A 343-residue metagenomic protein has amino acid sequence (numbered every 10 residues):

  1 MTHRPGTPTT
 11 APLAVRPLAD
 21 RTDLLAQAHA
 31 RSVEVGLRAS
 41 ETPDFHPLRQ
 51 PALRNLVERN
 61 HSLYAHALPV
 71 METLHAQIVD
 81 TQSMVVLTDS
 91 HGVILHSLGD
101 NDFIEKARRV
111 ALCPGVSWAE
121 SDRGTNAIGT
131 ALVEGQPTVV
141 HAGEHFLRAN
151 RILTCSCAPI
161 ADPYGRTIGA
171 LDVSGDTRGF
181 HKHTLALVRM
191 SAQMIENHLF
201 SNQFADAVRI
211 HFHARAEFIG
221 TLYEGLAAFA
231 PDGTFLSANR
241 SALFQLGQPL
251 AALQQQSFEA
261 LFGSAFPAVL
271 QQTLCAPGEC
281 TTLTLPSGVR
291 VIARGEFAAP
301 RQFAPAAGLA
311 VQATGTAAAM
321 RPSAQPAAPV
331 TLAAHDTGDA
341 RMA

Functional and structural regions predicted by a protein language model:
M1-A142, I152, A161-Y164, I168-D232 (+1 more regions): Intrinsically disordered, low-complexity terminal regulatory regions
V70-I78, T130, F244, A260-A268 (+1 more regions): Amphipathic alpha-helical regulatory segments at dimerization interfaces that relay allosteric signals between sensory
N101-F103, A242-Q245, A299: Short, surface-exposed beta-strand-loop junctions and turns on beta-sheet-rich folds
G143-E144, I152-C157, F262-A324: PAS-family sensory/regulatory modules and their coupling/dimerization elements
L171-F204, I219, R294-A343: Sensory coupling linkers of modular signal transduction proteins
H198-S264, A319-A343: Signal-transducing coiled-coil/dimerization helices and immediately adjacent hinge/linker segments that couple sensory
